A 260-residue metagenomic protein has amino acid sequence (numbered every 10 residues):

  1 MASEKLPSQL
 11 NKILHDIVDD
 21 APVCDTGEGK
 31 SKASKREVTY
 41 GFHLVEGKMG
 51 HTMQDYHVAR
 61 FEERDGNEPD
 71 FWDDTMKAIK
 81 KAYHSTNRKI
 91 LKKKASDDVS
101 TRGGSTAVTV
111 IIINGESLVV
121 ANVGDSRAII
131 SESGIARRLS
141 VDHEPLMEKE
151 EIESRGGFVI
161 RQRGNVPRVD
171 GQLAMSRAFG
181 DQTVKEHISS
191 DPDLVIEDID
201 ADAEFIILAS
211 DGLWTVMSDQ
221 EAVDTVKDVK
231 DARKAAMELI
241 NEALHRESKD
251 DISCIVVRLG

Functional and structural regions predicted by a protein language model:
M1-G260: PP2C/PPM-type serine/threonine phosphatase catalytic domain
